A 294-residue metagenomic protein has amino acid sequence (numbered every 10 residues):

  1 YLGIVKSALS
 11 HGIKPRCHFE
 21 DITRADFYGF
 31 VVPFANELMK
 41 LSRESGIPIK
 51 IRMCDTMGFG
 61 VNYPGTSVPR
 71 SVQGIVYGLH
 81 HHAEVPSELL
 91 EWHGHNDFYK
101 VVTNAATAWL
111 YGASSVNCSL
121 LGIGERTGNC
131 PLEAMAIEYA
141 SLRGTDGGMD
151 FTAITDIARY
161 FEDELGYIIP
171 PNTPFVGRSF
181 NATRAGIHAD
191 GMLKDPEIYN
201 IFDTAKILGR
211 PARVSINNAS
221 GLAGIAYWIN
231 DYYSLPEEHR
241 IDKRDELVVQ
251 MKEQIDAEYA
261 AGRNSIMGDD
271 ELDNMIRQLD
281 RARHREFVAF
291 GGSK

Functional and structural regions predicted by a protein language model:
Y1-P86, A106-Y111: Alpha/beta enzyme core
L2-K6, S10, V32-N36, K40 (+8 more regions): A broad, structural surface signal
G3, T103, G224: Short Gly/charged-rich anion-binding patches and loops
R16-H18, K50-R52, E91-H93, S115-S119 (+2 more regions): Structured core elements
T23, M57, G122, Y233-P236: A generic structural motif
Y28-F30, T127-P131, E253-D256: Short secondary-structure transition/capping segments
T56-I201: Catalytic alpha/beta core domains of metabolic enzymes, predominantly
T145-K294: A mid-to-C-terminal "edge-of-domain" accessory segment
